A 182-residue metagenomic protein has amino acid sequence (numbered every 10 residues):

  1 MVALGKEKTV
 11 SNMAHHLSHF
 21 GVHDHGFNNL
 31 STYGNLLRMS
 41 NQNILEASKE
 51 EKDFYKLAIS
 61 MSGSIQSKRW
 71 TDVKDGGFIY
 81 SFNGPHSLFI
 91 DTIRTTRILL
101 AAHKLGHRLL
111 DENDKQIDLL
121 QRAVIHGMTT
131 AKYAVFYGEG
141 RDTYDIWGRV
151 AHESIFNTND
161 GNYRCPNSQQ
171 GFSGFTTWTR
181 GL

Functional and structural regions predicted by a protein language model:
M1-L182: Glycan-recognition and catalytic cores of secretory/periplasmic carbohydrate-active enzymes
